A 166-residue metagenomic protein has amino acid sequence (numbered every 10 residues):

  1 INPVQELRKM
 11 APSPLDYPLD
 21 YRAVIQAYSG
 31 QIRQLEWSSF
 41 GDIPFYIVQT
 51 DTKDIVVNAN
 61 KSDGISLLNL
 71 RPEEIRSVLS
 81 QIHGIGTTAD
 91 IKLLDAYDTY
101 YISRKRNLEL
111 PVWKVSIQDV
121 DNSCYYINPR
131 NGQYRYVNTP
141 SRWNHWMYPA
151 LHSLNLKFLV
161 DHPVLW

Functional and structural regions predicted by a protein language model:
I1-W166: Conserved histidines in hydrophobic membrane contexts and catalytic metal-binding motifs
